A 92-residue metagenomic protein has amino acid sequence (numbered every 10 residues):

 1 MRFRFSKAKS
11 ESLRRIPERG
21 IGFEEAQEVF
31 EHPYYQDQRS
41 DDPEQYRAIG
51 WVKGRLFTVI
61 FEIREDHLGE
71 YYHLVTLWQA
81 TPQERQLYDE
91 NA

Functional and structural regions predicted by a protein language model:
M1-A92: Ribonuclease/tRNase effector modules and their secretory precursors
